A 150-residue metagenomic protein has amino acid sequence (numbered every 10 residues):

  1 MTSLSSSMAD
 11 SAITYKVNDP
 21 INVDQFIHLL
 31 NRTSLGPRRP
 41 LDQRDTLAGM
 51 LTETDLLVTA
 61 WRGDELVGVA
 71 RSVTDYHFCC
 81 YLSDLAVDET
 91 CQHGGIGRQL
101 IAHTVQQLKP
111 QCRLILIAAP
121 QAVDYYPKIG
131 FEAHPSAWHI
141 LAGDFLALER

Functional and structural regions predicted by a protein language model:
T2-R44, A137, A147-R150: Short amphipathic alpha-helix that is part of the acyltransferase structural core
A48-T59, C112-R113, S136: A short helix-loop-beta-strand connector motif used in the catalytic cores of GNAT acetyltransferases and, in some
T59, E65-T74, Y81-A86: Conserved beta-strand in the GNAT
C91, G95-L100: Conserved acetyl-CoA pyrophosphate-binding loop and the N-cap/start of the following alpha-helix in GNAT-like
P110-L116, P120-G143: Conserved active-site alpha-helix within GNAT-family acetyltransferase domains
